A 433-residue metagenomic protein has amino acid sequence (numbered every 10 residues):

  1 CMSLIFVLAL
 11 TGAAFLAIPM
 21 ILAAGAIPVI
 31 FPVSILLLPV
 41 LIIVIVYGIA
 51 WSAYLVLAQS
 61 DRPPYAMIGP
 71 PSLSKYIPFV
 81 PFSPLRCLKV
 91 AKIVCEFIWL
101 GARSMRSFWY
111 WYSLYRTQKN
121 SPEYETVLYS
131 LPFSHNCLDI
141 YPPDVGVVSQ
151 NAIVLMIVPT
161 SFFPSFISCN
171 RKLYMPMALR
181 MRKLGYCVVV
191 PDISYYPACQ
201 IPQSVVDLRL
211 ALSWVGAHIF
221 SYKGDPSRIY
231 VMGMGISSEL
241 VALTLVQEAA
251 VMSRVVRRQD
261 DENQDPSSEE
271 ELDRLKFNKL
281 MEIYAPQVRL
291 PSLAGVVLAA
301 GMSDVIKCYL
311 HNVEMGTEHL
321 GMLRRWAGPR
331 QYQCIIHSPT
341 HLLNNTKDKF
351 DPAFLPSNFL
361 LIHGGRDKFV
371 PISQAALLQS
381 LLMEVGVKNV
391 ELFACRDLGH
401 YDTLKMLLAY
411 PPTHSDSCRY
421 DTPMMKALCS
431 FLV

Functional and structural regions predicted by a protein language model:
C1-L4, I362, F369-V433: C-terminal catalytic histidine-bearing segment of alpha/beta-hydrolase fold enzymes
F15-G25, Y76-S149: N-terminal cap/lid segment of alpha/beta-hydrolase-fold proteins
Y141-R180: Short, surface-exposed "cap/lid" segments of acyl-processing enzymes
I167-A178, L184, V189-S227, A409-R419: Catalytic nucleophile-loop/oxyanion-hole region of alpha/beta-hydrolase and closely related hydrolase-like folds
V231-G233, A299, I362: Short beta-strand immediately N-terminal to the catalytic nucleophile in serine-hydrolase-like folds
G233-L243: Glycine-rich nucleophile elbow surrounding the catalytic serine of serine-hydrolase chemistry
R254-L280, G301, I306-K349: Mobile cap/lid helix-loop segments that gate and shape the active-site cleft of serine hydrolases
F354-L355, L360-H363, D367: Short beta-strand/loop motif that positions the catalytic acidic residue of the alpha/beta-hydrolase fold
